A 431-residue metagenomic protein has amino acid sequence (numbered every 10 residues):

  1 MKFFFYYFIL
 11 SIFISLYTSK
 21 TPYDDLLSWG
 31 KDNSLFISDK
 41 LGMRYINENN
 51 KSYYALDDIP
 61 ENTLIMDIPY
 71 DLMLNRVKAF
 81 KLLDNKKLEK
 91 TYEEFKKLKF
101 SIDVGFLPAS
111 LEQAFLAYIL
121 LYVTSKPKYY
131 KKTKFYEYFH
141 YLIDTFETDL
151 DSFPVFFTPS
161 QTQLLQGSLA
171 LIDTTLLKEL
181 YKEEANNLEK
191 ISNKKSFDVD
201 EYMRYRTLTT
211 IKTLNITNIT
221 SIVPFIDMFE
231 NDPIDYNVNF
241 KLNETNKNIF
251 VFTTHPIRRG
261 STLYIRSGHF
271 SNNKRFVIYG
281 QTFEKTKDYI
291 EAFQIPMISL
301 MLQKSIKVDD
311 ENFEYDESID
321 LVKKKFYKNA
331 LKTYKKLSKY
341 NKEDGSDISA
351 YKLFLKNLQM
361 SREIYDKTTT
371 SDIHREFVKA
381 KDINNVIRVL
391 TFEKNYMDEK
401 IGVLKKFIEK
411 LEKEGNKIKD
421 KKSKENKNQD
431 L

Functional and structural regions predicted by a protein language model:
M1-F3, N62: N-terminal leader/targeting segments
F3-Y17: Cleavable N-terminal signal peptides of Sec/SRP-targeted secreted and luminal proteins
T18-S19, L431: Proteolytic processing junctions in secreted/extracellular precursors, especially proprotein convertase/trypsin-like
K20-L72, R76-K81, P127, Y136-K422: Long, positively charged leader/targeting segments at protein N-termini
N33, K81, N85-T158: Well-ordered mid-protein domain cores that form the structural environment of catalytic cofactors
N426-D430: Short acidic, low-complexity intrinsically disordered linear motifs used for protein-protein interactions
